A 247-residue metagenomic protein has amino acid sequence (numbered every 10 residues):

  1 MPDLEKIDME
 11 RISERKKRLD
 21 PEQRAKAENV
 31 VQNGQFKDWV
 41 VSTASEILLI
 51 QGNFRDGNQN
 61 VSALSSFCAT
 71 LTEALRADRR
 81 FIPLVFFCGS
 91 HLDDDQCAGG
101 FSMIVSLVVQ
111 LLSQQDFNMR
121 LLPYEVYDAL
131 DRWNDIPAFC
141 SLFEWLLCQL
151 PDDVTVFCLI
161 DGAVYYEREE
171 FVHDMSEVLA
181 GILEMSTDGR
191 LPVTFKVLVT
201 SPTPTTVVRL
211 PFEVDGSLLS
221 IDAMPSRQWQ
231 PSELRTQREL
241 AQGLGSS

Functional and structural regions predicted by a protein language model:
M1-S65, T70: Walker A/P-loop-proximal flanking segment of P-loop NTPase domains
W39-A44, R76-R80, C148-D152, R190-P192 (+1 more regions): Intrinsically disordered, low-complexity regulatory regions enriched in Ser/Pro/Gly/Thr and acidic residues
A44, F54, N58-S66, R80 (+4 more regions): Intrinsic disorder
F54-G57, S90-D93, V109, A163-Y165 (+2 more regions): Conserved beta-strand elements of beta-rich interaction domains across eukaryotes, especially beta-propellers
R76-L92: Conserved catalytic segments around the Walker B and adjacent sensor/switch elements of P-loop NTPase domains
L92, F195, T200-S247: The catalytic "switch" region of P-loop NTPases
A98-M119: Conserved NTP-binding/hydrolysis module of P-loop NTPases
N118-K196, G245: Mid-core helix/loop region of P-loop NTP-binding domains shared across ATPases and GTPases
